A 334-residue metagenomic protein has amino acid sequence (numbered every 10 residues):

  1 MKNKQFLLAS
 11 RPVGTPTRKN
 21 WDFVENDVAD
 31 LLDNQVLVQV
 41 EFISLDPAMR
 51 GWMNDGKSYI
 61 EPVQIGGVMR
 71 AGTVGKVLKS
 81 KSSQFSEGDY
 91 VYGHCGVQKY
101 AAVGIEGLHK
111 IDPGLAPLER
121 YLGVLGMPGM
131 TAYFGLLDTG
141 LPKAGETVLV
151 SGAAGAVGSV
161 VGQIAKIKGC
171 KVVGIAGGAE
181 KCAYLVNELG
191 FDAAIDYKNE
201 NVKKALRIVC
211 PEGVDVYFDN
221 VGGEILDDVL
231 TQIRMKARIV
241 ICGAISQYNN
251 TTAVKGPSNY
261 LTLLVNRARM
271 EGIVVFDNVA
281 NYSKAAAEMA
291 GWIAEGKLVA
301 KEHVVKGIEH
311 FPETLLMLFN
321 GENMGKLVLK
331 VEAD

Functional and structural regions predicted by a protein language model:
N3, K297-V304, P312-D334: C-terminal capping/lid region of NAD(P)-dependent oxidoreductase domains
V28-L45, M53-V97: Glycine-rich beta-strand-centered segment in the early N-terminal region that forms part of a ligand/cofactor-binding
M69-K76, Q84-G152: NAD(P)H dinucleotide-binding glycine-rich loop of Rossmann-like/cofactor-binding domains, especially the beta1-alpha1
S80-Q84, G174-Y184, K198, V202 (+2 more regions): Short glycine/proline-centered loop/turn elements that form peptide/ligand docking sites
Q98-K99, G177-L185, V202, V254-Y260: Short, glycine/polar-rich helix-capping loops at beta-to-alpha or helix-loop-helix junctions that flank or form
L122-N199: Mid-domain Rossmann-like dinucleotide-binding core that forms the NAD(H)/NADP(H) cofactor-binding site
N201-P211: Short amphipathic alpha-helix with an adjacent loop that forms part of the alpha/beta core around
E224-L298, V331-D334: Glycine-rich phosphate-binding loop and adjacent beta-alpha segment of Rossmann(oid) nucleotide-cofactor-binding
